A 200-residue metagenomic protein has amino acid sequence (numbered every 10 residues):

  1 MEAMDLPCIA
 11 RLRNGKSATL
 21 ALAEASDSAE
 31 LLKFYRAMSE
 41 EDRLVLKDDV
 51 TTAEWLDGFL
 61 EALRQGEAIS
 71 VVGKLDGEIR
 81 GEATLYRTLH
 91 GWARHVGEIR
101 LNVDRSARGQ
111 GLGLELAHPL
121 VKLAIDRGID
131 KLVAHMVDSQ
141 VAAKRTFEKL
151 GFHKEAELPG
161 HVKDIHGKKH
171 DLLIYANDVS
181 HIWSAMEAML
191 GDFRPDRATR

Functional and structural regions predicted by a protein language model:
M1-N14: Short acidic N-proximal helix/loop "leader" segments that mark the beginning of a domain or an inter-domain linker
K16-A18, D76-E82, H170: Glycine-rich phosphate/pyrophosphate-binding loop shared by adenosine-nucleotide-utilizing enzymes
A18-E30, D178: A short beta-loop-alpha structural element at the N-terminal edge of CoA-dependent acyl/N-acetyltransferase catalytic
K33-K47: Helix-loop element at the rim of GNAT/NAT acetyltransferase active sites that forms part of the acceptor-substrate
D48-H95, R100-S106, A117, D178-S180: Acetyl-CoA-dependent GNAT
Q110, L114-E115, D138-E157: Conserved active-site alpha-helix within GNAT-family acetyltransferase domains
A117, A124-M136: Conserved GNAT acetyl-CoA-binding A-motif
V133-M136, H153-H170: Conserved catalytic-core motifs of GNAT/GCN5-like acyltransferases
